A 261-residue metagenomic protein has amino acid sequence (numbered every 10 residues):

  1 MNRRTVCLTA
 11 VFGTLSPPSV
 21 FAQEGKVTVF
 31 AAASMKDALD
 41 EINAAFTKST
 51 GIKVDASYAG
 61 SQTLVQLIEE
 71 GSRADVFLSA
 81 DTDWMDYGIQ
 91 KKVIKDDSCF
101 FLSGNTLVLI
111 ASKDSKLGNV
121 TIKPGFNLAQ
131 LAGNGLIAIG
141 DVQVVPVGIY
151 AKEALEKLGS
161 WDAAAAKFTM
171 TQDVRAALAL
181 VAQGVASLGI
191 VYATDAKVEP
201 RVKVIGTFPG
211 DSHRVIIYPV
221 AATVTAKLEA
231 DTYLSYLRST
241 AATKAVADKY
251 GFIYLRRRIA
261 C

Functional and structural regions predicted by a protein language model:
M1-F12: N-terminal secretory signal peptides and thylakoid transit peptides that target proteins across membranes
A22-S72, S79-T82, D86-N105, I110-C261: Exported/periplasmic ABC-transporter solute-binding proteins
